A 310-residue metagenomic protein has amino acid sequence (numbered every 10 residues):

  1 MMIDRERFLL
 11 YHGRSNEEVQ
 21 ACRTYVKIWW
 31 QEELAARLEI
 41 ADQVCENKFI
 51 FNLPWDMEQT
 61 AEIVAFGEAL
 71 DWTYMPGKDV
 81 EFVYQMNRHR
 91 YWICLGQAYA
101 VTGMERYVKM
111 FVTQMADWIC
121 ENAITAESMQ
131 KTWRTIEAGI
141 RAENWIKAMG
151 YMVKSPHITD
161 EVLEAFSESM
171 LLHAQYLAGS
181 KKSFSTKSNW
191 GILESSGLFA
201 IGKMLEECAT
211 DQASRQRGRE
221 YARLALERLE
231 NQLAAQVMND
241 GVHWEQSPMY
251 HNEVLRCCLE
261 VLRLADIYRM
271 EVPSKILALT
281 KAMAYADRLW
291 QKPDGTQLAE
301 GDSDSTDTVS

Functional and structural regions predicted by a protein language model:
M1-M57, A61-V64: Extreme N-terminal leader/anchor segments
I63-L70, P76-K281, R288-Q291: Aromatic-lined, polymer-binding surfaces characteristic of secreted/periplasmic polysaccharide-degrading enzymes
P273-S274, G295-E300: Acidic/polar loop patches that form or flank catalytic/metal-binding clefts of enzymes that bind anionic ligands
A284-Y285, L298: General N-terminal leader/first-domain-start detector
T306-S310: Aromatic (Trp/Tyr) and acidic
